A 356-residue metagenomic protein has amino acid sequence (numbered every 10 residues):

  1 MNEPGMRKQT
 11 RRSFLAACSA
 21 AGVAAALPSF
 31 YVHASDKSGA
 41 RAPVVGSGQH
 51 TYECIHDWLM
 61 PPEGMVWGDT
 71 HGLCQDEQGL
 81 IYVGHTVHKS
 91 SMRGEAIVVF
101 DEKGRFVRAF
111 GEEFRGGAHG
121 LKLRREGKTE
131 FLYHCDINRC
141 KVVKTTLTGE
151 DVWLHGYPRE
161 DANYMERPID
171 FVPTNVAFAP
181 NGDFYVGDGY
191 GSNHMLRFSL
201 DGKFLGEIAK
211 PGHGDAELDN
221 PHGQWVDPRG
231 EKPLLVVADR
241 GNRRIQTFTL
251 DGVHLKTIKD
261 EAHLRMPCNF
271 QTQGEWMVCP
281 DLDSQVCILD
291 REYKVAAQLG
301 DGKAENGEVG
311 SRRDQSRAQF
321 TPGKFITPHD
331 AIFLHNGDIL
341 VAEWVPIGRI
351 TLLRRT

Functional and structural regions predicted by a protein language model:
M1-Q9: N-terminal secretory signal peptides
T10-A25: N-terminal export leaders
S35-C54: Blade/loop signatures of beta-propeller domains
H56-M92: Beta-strand-rich domains and repeat architectures in extracellular enzymes and scaffolds, especially beta-propellers
L59-G64, F110-F114, W153-R167, L205-A216 (+2 more regions): Surface-exposed loop and turn segments in beta-propeller and other repeat-based domains that flank or scaffold
V66-Q78, F114-K128, E160-D183, H213-L234 (+2 more regions): Beta-rich, blade/repeat-based domains predominating in secreted/periplasmic proteins but also intracellular
I81-Y82, F131-Y133, F184-Y185, L234-V236 (+2 more regions): Conserved beta-propeller blade signature
T327-T356: Blade-level signature of beta-propeller repeat domains, shared across WD40, Kelch, NHL, RCC1 and BNR/Asp-box propellers
